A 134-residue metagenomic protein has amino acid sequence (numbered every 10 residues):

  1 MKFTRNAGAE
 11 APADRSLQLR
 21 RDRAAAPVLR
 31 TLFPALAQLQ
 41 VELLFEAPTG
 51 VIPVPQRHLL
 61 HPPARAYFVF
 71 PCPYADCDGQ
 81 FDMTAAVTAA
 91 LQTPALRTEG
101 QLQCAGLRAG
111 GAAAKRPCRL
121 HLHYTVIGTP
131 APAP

Functional and structural regions predicted by a protein language model:
M1-L19, M83-P94, Y124-T125, A131-P132: Aromatic-residue detector
M1-Y67: N-terminal alpha-helical interaction blocks
Q38, R57-L59, P71, G111-L122: Boundary/linker segments flanking structured domains
L44-L60, A66-G110: Short recognition patches in nucleic-acid-associated and regulatory proteins
T98-A133: Short metal-binding segments enriched for Cys and/or His
